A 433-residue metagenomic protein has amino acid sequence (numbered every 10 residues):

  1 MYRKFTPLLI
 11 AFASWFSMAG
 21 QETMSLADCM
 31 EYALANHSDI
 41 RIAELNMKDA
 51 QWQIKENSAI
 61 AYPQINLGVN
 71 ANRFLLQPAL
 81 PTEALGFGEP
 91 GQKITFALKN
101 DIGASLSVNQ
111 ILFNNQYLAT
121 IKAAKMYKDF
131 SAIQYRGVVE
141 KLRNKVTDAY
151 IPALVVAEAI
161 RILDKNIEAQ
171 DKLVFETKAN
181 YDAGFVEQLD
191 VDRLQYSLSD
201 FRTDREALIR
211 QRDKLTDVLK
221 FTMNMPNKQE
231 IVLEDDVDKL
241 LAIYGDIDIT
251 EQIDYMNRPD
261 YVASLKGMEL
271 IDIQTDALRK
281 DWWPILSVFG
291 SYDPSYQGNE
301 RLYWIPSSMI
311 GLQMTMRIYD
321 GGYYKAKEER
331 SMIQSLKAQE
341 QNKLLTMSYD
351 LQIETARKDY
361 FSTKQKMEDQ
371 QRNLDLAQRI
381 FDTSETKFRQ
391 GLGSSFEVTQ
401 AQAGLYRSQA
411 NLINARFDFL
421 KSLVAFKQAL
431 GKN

Functional and structural regions predicted by a protein language model:
M1-A27, L34: Bacterial Sec-dependent N-terminal signal peptides
C29, N36, A43, Q110 (+23 more regions): Amphipathic alpha-helical coiled-coil segments and their boundaries
E31-L112, M225, Q252-G321, L351: A small-residue-enriched
R41-L45, S58-A59, K99, L112-V139 (+7 more regions): Sec/SRP-type N-terminal targeting helices
W52, V138-I253, D359, T363: Periplasmic alpha-helical coiled-coil/stalk elements that build and connect Gram-negative outer-membrane
A59, T203-M225, D375-K432: Short segments within alpha-helical structural elements
